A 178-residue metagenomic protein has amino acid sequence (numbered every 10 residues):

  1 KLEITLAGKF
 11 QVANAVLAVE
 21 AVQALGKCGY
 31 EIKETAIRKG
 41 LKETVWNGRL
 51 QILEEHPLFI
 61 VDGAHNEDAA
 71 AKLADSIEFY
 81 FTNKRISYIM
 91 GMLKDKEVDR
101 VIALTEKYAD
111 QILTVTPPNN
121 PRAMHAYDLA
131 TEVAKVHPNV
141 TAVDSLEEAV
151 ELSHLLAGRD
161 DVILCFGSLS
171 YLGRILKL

Functional and structural regions predicted by a protein language model:
K1-Q111: Nucleotide phosphate-binding/pyrophosphate-handling subdomain across enzymes that bind or process nucleotide phosphates
L58-V61, E67, I102-V162: C-terminal helical cap/extension that packs against the catalytic core of soluble nucleotide-cofactor enzymes
C165: Solvent-exposed interhelical
S168: Active-site-proximal loop/hinge segments that shape catalytic or ion-binding/gating pockets
Y171-G173: Short, active-site-adjacent cap segments at secondary-structure transitions
